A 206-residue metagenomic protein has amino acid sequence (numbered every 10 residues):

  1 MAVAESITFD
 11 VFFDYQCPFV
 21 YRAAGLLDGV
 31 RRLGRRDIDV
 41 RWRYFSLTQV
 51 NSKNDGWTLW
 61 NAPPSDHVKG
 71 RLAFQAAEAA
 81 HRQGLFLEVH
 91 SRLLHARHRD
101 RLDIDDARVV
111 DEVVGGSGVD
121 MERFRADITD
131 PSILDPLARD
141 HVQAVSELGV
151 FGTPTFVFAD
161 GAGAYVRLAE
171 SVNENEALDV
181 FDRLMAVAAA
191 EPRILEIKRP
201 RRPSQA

Functional and structural regions predicted by a protein language model:
A2-D28: Local sequence-structure signature of Cys/Sec-based thiol-disulfide redox active-site neighborhoods
I7, D55-W57, E88-R92, V119-M121 (+1 more regions): A short alpha-helix capping/helix-coil boundary motif
Q16, R82, D130-I133: Short beta->alpha junction loops/turns
P18, P64, I128: Short, surface-exposed alpha-helical recognition segments that flank or form part of ligand/macromolecule-binding
Y21-A107, R183-V187, E191, L195-Q205: Structural alpha/beta surface segment adjacent to cysteine/selenocysteine redox centers across thiol/disulfide enzymes
G25-R32, A107-A206: C-terminal cap of thioredoxin/glutaredoxin-like
